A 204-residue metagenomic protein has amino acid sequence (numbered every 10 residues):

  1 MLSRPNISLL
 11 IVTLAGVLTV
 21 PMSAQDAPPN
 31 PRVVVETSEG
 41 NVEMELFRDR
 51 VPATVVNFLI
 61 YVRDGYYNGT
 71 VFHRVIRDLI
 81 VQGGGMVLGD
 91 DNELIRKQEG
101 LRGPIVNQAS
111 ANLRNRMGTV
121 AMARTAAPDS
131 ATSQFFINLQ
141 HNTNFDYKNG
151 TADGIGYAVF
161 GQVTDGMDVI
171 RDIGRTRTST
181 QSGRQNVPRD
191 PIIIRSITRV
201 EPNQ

Functional and structural regions predicted by a protein language model:
L2, L18-Q204: Cyclophilin-like peptidyl-prolyl cis-trans isomerases
L2-S8: N-terminal secretory signal peptides and thylakoid transit peptides that target proteins across membranes
S8-T19: Bacterial N-terminal signal peptides
